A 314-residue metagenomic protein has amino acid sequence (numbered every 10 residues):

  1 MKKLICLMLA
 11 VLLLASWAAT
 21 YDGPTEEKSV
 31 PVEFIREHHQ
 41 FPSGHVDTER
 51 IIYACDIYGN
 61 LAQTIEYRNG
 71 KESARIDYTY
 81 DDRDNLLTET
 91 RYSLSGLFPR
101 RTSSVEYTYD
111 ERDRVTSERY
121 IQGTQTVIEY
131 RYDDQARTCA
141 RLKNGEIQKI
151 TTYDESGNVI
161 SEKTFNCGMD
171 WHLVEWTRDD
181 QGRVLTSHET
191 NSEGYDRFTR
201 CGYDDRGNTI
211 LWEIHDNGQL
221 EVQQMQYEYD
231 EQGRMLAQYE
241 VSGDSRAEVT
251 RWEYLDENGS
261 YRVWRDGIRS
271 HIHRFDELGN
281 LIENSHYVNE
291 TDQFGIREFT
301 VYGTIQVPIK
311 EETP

Functional and structural regions predicted by a protein language model:
M1-L4: Positively charged n-region of N-terminal signal peptides that target proteins for export
L12-L13: Hydrophobic core
Y21-P314: Buried hydrophobic residues that stabilize the cores of well-folded domains
